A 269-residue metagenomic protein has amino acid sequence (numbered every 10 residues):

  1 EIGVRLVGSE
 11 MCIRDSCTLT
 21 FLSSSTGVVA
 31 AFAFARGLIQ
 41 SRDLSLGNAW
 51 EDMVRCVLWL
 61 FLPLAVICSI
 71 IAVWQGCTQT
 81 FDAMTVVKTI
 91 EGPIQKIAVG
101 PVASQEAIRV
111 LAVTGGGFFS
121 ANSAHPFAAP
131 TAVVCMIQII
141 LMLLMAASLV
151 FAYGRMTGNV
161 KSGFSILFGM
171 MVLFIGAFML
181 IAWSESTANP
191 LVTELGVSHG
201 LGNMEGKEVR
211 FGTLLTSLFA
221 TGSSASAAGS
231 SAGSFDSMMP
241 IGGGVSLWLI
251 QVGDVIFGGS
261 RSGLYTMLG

Functional and structural regions predicted by a protein language model:
E1-G8, C12-I13: Single conserved hydrophobic/aromatic residue that forms the stacking wall/gate of nucleotide- or nucleobase-binding
R14-C17, L46-V57, S104-L111, G115 (+6 more regions): Hydrophobic alpha-helical segments of integral membrane proteins, encompassing both true transmembrane helices
R14-S25, G92-A98, G202, V209 (+1 more regions): Alpha-helical transmembrane segments
R14-T80, A132-F164: A conserved hydrophobic secondary-structure block that centers on an alpha-helix together with its immediately flanking
L64-V113, M171-G233: Aromatic-rich transmembrane-lumenal/periplasmic boundary elements in polytopic membrane proteins
F118-F119, A232: Short hydrophobic/aromatic residue motifs in ordered secondary structure
F119-P126: Juxtamembrane membrane-water interface segments that cap and precede transmembrane helices
A132-F164, M171-V172, A228-G269: Long hydrophobic segments that form regular secondary structure
